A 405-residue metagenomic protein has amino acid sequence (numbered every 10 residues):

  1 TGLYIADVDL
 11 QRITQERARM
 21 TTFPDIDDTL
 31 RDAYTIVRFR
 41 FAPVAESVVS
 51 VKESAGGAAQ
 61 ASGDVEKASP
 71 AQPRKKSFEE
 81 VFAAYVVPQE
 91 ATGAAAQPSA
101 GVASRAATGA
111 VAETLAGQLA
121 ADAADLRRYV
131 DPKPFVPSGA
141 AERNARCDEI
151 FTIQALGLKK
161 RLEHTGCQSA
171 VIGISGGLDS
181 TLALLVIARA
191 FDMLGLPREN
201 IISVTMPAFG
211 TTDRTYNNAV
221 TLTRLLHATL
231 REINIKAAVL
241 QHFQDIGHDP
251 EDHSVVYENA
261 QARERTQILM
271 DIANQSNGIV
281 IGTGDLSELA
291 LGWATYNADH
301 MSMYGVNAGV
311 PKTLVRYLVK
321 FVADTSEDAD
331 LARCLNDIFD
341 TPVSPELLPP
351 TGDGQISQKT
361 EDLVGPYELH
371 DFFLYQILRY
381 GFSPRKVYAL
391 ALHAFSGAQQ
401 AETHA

Functional and structural regions predicted by a protein language model:
G2-R12: Binuclear metal-dependent phosphoesterase catalytic core
R12-G57, A61-G93, P98, R105-G176 (+1 more regions): ATP/NTP-dependent adenylation/nucleotidyl-transfer catalytic domains that generate, transfer, or process NMP-activated
